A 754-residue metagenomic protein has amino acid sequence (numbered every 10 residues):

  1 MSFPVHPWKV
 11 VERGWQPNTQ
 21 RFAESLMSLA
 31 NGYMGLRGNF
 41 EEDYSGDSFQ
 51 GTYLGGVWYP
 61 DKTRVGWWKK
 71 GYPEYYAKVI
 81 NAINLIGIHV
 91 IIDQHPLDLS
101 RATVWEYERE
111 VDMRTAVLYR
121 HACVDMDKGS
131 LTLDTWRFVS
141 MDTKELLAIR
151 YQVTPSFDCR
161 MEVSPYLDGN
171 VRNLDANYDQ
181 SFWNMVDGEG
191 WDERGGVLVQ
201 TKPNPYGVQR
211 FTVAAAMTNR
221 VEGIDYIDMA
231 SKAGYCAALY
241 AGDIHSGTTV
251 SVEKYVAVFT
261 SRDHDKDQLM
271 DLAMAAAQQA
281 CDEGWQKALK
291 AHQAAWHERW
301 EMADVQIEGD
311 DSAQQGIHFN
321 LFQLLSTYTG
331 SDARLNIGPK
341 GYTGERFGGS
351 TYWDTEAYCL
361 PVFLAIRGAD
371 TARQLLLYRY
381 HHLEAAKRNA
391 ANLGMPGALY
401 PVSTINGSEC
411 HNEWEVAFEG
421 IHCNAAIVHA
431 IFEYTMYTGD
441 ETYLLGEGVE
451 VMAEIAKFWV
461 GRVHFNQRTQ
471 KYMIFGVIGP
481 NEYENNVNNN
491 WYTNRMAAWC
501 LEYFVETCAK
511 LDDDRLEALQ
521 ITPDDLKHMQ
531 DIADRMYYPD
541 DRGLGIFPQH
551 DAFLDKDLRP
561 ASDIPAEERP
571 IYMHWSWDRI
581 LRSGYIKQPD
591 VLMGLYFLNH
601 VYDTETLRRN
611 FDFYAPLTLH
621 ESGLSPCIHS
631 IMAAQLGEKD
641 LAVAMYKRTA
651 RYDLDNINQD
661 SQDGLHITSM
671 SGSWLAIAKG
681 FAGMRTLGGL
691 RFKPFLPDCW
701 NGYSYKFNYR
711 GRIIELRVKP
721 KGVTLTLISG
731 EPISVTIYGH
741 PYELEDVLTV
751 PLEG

Functional and structural regions predicted by a protein language model:
M1-F347, S576-R579: Acidic/polar, glycine-enriched structural segments that form the non-catalytic walls/loops of the carbohydrate-binding
R21-L54, W58, D354, Y358 (+8 more regions): C-terminal capping/lid segments that line or modulate ligand- or cofactor-binding pockets
E74-D127, T132, T604, R608 (+2 more regions): Non-catalytic C-terminal accessory modules of carbohydrate-active enzymes
I307-Q314, G330-D332, L364-L376, T435-E450 (+4 more regions): Structural helix-adjacent loops and short alpha-helical linkers that scaffold large soluble proteins
F319-S326, Y378-A385, E450-R462, W499 (+3 more regions): Alpha-helical scaffold segments in carbohydrate-active enzymes
Y328-T343, A369-H429, T435, T442-G446 (+4 more regions): Helix-terminus loop motifs that line ligand-binding clefts
T343-T351, A398-G446, E454-H528, D534: The feature captures the catalytic groove of carbohydrate-active enzymes
T351-A357, P361-Y380, A509, L519-Q662: Active-site core of glycosidic bond-cleaving carbohydrate-active enzymes
